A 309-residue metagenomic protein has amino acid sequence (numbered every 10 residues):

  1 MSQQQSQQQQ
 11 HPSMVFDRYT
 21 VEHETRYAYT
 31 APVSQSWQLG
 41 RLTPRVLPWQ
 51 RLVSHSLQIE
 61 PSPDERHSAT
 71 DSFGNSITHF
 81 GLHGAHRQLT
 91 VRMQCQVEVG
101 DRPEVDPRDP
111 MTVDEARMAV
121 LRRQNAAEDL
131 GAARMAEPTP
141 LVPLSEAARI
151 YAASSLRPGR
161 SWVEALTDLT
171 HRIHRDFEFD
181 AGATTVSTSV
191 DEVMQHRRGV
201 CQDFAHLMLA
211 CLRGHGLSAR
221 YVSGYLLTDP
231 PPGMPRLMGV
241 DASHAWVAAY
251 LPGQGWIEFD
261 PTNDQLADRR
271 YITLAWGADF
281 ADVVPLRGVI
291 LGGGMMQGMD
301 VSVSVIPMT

Functional and structural regions predicted by a protein language model:
M1-R123: Intrinsically disordered, low-complexity N-terminal segments that are enriched in acidic
S2, T167, H171, D203-L291: Hydrophobic/aromatic-rich core segments of domains that either
M14, M194-R198, R236: Alpha-helix N-cap/helix-initiation motif
D17-Y19, H23, Q38, H55 (+7 more regions): Structural beta-strand/beta-sheet cores of well-ordered domains, especially the beta-sheet scaffolds that support
T25, T184, T262: Ser/Thr-centric signal marking residues that sit in or immediately flank functional binding/regulatory motifs
R41-Q50, L57, N263-V284, G288-G294 (+2 more regions): Glycine-rich, small/acidic residue-mixed loop/short-helix segments
A69, R175, T185-V190, Y221 (+2 more regions): Glycine-rich, flexible loop/turn motifs
D114-V120, Q124-G199, L207, H215 (+3 more regions): Secondary-structure boundary elements
